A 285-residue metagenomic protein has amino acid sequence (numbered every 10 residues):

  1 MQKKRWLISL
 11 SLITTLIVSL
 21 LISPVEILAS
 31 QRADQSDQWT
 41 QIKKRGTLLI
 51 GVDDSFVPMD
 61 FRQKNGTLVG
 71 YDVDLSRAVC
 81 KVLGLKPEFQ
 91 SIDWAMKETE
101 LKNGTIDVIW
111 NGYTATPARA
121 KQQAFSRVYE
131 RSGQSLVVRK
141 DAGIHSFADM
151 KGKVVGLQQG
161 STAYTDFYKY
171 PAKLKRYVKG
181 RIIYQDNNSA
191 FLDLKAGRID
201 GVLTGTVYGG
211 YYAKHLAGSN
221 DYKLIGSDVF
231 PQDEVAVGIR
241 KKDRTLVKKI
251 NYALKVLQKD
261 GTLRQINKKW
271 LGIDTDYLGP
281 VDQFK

Functional and structural regions predicted by a protein language model:
M1-K44: Short, low-complexity disordered leader/linker segments with a strong preference for bacterial N-terminal type II
A29-G112, D260: Extracytoplasmic small-molecule ligand-binding "clamshell" domains of the periplasmic binding protein/Venus flytrap
G51-F56, Q90-A95, G104-T116, K140 (+5 more regions): Beta->alpha turn/N-cap motifs
D54, E130-V138, K214-Y252, L271-K285: Periplasmic-binding protein-like
Q63, S76-L85, A163-Q185, A213-G218: Ligand-binding cleft/hinge of the Venus flytrap
K81, Q90-S91, A95-I109, Q122-A124 (+2 more regions): Short helices/loops that flank or line small-molecule/ion binding pockets
M96, Y113-K121, D166-Y170, D193-A196 (+1 more regions): A ligand-binding cleft/hinge motif common to bilobed small-molecule-binding domains
V138-V155: Flexible hinge/capping segments at coil-to-helix
